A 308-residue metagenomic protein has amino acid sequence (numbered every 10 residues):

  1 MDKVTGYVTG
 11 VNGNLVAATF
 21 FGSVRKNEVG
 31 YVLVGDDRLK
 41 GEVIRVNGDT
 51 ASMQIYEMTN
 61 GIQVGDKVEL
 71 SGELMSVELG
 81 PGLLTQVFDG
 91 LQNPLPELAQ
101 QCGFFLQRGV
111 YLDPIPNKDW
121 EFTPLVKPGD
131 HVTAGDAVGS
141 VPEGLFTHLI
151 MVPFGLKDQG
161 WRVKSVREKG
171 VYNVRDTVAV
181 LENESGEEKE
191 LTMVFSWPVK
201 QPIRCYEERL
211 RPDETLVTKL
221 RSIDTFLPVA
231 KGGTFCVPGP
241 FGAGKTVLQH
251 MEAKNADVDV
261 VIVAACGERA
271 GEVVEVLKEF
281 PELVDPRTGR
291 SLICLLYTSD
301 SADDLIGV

Functional and structural regions predicted by a protein language model:
M1-A99, G103-L106: N-terminal accessory targeting/assembly segments
V16-A18, A51-M53, I62, P114-T133 (+1 more regions): Short beta-strand segments of a lipoyl-like beta-sandwich/carrier module
E69, L74-S76, Q86-P94, L98 (+2 more regions): Interdomain "pre-motor" coupling segment immediately N-terminal to P-loop NTPase/helicase cores
Q101-E121, I150-P153, D176, V180-K231 (+1 more regions): P-loop NTPase nucleotide-binding/switch module
I223-A264, E268: P-loop NTPase nucleotide-binding module
K254-G289: Conserved P-loop
Y297-D304: Conserved small/polar residues in nucleotide/adenosyl-binding loops
